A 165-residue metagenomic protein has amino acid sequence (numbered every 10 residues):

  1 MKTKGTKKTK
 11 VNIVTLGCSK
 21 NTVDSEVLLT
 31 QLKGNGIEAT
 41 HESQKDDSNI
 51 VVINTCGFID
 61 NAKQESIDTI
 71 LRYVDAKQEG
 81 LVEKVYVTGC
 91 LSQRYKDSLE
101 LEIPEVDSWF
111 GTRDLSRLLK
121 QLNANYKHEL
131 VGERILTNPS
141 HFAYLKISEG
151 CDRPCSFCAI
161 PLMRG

Functional and structural regions predicted by a protein language model:
M1-G165: Proteins enriched for Cys/Gly/acidic motifs involved in redox and nucleic-acid/cofactor modification
